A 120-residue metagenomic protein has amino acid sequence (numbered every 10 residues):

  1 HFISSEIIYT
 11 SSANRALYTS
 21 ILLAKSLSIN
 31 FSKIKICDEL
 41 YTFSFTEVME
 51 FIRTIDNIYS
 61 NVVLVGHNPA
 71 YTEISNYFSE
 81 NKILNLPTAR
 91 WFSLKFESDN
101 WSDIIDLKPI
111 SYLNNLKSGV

Functional and structural regions predicted by a protein language model:
H1-S4, N57-Y59, D106-K108, N114-V120: An N-terminal RHG(E/S)-centered segment typical of histidine phosphatases
H1-S60: Phosphate-coordination/substrate-recognition cap region in phosphate-metabolizing enzymes
N14, L40, N68-A70, R90 (+1 more regions): Short, flexible active-site-adjacent loop segments at beta-strand->alpha-helix junctions, enriched in small/polar
L22-L23, Y77-F78, E97: Residue-level signal for well-ordered alpha-helical positions
F43-E47, A70-E73, S98-D103: Low-complexity, flexible helical/coil segments
I55-I58, V63, N68-R90: Non-DNA-binding regulatory cores of transcription-related proteins, predominantly C-terminal effector-binding
N81-K117: Domain-level recognition of soluble alpha/beta enzyme cores, biased toward histidine phosphatases/phosphomutases
